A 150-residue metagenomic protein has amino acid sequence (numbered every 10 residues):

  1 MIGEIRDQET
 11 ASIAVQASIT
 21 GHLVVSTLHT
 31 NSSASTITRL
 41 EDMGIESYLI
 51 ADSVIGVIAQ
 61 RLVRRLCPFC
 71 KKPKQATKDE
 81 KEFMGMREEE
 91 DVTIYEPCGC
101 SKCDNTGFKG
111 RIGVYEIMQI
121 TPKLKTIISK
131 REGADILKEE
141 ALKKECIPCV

Functional and structural regions predicted by a protein language model:
M1-V150: Short, flexible helix-loop junctions that flank or precede catalytic/ligand sites
